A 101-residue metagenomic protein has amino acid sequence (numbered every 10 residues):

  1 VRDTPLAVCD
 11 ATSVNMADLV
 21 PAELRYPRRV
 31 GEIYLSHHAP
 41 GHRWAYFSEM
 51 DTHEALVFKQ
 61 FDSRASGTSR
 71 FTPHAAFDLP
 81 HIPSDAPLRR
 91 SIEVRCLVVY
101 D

Functional and structural regions predicted by a protein language model:
V1-I33, H38-W44, G67, D85: Non-heme Fe(II) oxygenase catalytic core, chiefly the N-lobe of the double-stranded beta-helix
I33-D101: Catalytic core of Fe(II)/2-oxoglutarate
